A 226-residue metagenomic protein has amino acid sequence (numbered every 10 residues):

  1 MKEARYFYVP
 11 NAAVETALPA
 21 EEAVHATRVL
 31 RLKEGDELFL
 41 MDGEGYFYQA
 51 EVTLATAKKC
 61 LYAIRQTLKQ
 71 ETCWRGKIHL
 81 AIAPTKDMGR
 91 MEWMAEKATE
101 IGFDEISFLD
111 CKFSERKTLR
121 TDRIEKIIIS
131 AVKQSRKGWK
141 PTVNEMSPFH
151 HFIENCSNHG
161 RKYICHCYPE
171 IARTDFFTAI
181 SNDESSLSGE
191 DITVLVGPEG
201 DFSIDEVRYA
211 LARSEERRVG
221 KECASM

Functional and structural regions predicted by a protein language model:
M1-Q70: N-terminal positively charged helical leader segments and presequences
D42, D110-C111, H166-P169, P198 (+1 more regions): Short secondary-structure boundary segments
E71-I164: RNA substrate-binding interface of SAM-dependent RNA methyltransferases
M146-S188, I192-L195: A mid-sequence, solvent-exposed acidic-amphipathic segment
G189-Y209: A C-terminal functional module that forms or caps the active site or interfaces directly with catalytic machinery
E216-C223: Conserved small/polar residues in nucleotide/adenosyl-binding loops
